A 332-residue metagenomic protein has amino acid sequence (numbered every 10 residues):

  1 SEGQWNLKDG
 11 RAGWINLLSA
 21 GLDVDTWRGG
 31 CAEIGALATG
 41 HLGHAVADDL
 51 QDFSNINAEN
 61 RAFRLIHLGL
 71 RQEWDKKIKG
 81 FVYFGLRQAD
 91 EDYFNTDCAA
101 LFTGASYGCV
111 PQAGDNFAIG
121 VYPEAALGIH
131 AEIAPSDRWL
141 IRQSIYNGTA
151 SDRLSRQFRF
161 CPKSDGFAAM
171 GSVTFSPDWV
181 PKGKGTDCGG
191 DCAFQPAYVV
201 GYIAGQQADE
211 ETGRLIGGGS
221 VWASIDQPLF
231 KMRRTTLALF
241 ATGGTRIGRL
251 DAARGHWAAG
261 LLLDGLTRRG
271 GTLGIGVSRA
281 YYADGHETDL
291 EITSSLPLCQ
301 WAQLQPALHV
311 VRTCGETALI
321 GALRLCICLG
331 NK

Functional and structural regions predicted by a protein language model:
S1-W5, A38-H44, L86-D92, I145-T149 (+7 more regions): Transmembrane beta-strands of outer-membrane beta-barrel pores
G3, A12-L18, R61-I66, P123-L127 (+5 more regions): Residues that define the transmembrane beta-barrel architecture of outer-membrane proteins
Q4-E73, K79-G80: Membrane helical hairpin/interfacial module
L18-V24, L68-Q72, I129-I133, G171-P177 (+4 more regions): Residues on the lipid-exposed face of transmembrane beta-strands in outer-membrane beta-barrel proteins
R28-A32, K77-V82, D137-Q143, W179-T186 (+4 more regions): Repeated loop/turn-to-beta-strand initiation elements of outer-membrane beta-barrel proteins
A45-G69, W74-G171, C326: Surface-exposed coil loops of outer-membrane beta-barrel proteins
S144, S176-A283, I292: Detector for outer-membrane/organellar transmembrane beta-barrel domains, recognizing the amphipathic beta-strand
T317-K332: Outer-membrane beta-barrel "beta-signal"
